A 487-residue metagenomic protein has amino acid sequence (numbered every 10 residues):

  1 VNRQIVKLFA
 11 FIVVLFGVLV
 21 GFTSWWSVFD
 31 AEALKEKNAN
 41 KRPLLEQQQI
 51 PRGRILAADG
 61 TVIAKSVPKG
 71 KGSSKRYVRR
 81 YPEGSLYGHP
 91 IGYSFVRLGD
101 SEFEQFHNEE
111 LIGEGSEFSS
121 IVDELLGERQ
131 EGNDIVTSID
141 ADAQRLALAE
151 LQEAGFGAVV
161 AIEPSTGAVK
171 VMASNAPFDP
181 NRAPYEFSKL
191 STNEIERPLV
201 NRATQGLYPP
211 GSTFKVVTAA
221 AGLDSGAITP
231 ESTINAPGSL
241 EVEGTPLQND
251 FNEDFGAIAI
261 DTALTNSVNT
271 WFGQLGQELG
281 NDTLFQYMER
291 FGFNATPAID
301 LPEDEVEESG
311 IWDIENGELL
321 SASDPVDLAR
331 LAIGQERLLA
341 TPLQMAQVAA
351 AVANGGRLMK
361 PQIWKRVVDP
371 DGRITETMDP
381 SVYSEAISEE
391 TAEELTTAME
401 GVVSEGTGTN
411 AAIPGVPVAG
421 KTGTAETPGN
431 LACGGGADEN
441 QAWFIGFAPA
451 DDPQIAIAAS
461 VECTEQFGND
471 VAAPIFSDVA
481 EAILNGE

Functional and structural regions predicted by a protein language model:
V1-F187, R197-P198, L207-S212, A227-N235 (+5 more regions): Periplasmic/cell-envelope proteins involved in peptidoglycan metabolism and beta-lactam response
D59, S165-S212, V217-V461: Beta-lactam-recognizing serine transpeptidase/beta-lactamase-like catalytic domain environment
